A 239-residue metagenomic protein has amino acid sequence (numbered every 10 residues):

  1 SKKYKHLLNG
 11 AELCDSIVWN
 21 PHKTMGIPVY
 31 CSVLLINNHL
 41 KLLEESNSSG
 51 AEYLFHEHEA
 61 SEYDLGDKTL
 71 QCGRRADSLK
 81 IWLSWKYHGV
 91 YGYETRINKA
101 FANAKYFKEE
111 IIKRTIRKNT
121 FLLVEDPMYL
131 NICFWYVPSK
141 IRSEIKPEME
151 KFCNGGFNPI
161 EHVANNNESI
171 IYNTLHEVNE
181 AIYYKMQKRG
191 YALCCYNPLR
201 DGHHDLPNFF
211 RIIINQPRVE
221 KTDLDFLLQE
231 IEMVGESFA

Functional and structural regions predicted by a protein language model:
S1-R114: Active-site C-terminal subdomain of aminotransferase-like
S16, F157-H162, D201-A239: PLP-dependent enzyme catalytic core of the Aspartate aminotransferase-like
S48-Y53, N98-K99, E148-C153, L227-Q229: Short intrinsically disordered coil segments
A60-E62, G66-K99, K108-L175, R189-P207: Conserved small-domain helix->loop->beta segment predominantly found in fold-type I
Y106, E110-R114, V178-Y191, E230-F238: Generic non-transmembrane alpha-helical segments
